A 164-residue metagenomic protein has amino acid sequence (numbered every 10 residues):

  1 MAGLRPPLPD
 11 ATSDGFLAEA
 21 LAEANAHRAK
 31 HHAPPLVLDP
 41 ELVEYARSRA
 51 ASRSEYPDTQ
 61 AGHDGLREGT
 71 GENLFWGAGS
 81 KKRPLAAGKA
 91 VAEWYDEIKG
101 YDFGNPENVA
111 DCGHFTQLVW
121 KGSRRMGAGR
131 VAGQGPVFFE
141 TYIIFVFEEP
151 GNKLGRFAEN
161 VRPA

Functional and structural regions predicted by a protein language model:
M1-P7: Extracellular cell-wall/glycan-interacting regions and their flexible linkers
L8-G71: Short, well-ordered surface patches within globular domains
A11, A78-K81, G135: Conserved, non-catalytic sequence blocks in retroelement Pol enzymes and Pol-derived host proteins
N25, R47-A50, F75, V91-Y95 (+1 more regions): Non-transmembrane alpha-helical segments in soluble domains of secreted/periplasmic/extracellular proteins
L36, L74, L118: Short clusters of hydrophobic/aromatic residues that line enzyme substrate/ligand-binding pockets
A51-S54, G79, Y95, K99: Generic short alpha-helical segment signal, independent of protein family or function, capturing local helix propensity
R67-E93: Peptidoglycan-targeting cell-wall enzymes and recognition modules
R83-A164: Disulfide-stabilized extracellular recognition modules
